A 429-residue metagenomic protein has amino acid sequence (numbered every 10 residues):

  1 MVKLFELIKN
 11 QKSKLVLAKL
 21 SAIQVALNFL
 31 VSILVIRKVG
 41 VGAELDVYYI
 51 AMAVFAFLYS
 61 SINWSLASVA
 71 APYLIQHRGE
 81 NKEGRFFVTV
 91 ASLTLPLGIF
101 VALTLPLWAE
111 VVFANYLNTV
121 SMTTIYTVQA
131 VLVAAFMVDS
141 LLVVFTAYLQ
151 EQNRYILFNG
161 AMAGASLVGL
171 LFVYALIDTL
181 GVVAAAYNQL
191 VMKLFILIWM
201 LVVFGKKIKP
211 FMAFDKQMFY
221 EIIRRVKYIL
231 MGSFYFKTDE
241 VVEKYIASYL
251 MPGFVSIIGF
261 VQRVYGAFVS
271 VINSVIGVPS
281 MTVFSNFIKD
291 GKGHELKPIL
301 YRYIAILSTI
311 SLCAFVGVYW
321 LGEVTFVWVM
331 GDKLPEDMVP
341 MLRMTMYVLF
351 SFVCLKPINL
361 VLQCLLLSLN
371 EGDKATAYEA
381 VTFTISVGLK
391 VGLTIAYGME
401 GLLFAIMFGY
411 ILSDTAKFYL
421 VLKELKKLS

Functional and structural regions predicted by a protein language model:
M1-Q11, L201-K237, G253, G291-H294 (+1 more regions): Interhelical loop/hinge segments that connect adjacent transmembrane helices in multipass membrane
K9-S68, P72, K227-Y249, G253: Signature of the first transmembrane helix
A26-L45, F113-L117, Y235-V271, N286 (+1 more regions): Helix-terminus/linker motif at the lipid-water interface of multi-pass membrane proteins
V35-F57, T124, V182, E221 (+4 more regions): Interfacial/gating helices of multi-pass transporter permease domains
N63-R78, I272-K292, Q363: Helix-loop junctions and terminal segments of transmembrane helices in multi-pass membrane transport/translocation
E110-V131, L321-V353: Interfacial segments at transmembrane-helix termini and the short loops linking adjacent helices
V138-G160, S351-Y378: Membrane-interface junctions at transmembrane-helix termini in multi-pass inner-membrane proteins
G160-K206, R225, V381-I385, M399-K423: Hydrophobic alpha-helical transmembrane segments
